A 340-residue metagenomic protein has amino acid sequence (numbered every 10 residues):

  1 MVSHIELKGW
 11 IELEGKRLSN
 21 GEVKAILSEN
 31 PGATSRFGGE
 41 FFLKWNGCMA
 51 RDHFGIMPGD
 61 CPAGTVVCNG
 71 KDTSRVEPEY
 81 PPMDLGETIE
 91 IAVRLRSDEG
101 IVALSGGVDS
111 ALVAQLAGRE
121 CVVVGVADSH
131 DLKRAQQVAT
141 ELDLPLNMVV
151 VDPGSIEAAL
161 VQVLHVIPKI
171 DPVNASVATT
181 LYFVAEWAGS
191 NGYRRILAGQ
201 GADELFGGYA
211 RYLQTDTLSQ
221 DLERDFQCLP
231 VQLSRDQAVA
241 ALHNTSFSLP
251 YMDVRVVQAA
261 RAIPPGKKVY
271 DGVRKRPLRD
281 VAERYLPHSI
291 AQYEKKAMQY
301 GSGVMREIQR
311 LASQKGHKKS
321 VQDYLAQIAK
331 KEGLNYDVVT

Functional and structural regions predicted by a protein language model:
M1-G100: RNA-binding accessory domains that recognize and position tRNA/RNA substrates
A33-T34, V269, L286-A297, Y336-V338: Short, surface-exposed acidic
G38-F41, F54, N244, Y293 (+2 more regions): Short beta-strand-initiation
P81-Y285, G303-R310, K331-N335, V339: ATP-dependent adenylate-handling active sites, centered on carboxylate activation for C-N bond formation
H317-T340: Acidic, carboxylate-rich catalytic segments that either coordinate divalent cations
